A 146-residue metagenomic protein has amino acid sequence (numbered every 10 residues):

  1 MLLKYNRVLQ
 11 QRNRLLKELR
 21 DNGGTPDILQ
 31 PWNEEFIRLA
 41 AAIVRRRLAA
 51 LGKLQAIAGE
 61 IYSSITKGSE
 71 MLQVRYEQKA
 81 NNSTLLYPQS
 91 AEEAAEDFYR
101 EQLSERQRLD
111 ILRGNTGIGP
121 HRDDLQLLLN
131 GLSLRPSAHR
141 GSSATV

Functional and structural regions predicted by a protein language model:
M1-G24: A sensor for short, sequence-defined functional sites
L19-T145: Conserved NTPase motor "head" modules and their coupling/switch loops across ABC/AAA+ ATPases, GTPases, and GHKL ATPases
